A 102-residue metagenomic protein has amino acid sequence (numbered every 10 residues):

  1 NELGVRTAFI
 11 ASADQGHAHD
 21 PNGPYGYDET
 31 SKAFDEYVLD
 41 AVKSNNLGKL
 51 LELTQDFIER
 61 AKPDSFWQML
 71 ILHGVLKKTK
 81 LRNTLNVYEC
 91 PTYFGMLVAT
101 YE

Functional and structural regions predicted by a protein language model:
N1-F34: Active-site beta-strand/loop microenvironment that shapes enzyme catalytic pockets
P21-E102: Flexible, D/E/H-enriched segments
